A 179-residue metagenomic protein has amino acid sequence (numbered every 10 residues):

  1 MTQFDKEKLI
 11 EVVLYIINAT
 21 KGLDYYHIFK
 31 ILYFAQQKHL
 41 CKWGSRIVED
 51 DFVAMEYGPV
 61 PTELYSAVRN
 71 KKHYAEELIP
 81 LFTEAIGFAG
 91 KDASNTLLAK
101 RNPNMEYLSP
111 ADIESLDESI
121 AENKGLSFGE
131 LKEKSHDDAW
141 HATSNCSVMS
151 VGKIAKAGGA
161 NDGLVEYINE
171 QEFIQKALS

Functional and structural regions predicted by a protein language model:
M1-S179: Domain-edge interaction signal
